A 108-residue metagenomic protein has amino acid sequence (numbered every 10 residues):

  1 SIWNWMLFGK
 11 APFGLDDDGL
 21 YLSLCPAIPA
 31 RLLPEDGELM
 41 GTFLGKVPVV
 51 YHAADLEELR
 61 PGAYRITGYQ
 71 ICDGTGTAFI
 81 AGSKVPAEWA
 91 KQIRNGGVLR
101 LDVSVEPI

Functional and structural regions predicted by a protein language model:
S1-I108: Non-catalytic C-terminal accessory modules of carbohydrate-active enzymes
